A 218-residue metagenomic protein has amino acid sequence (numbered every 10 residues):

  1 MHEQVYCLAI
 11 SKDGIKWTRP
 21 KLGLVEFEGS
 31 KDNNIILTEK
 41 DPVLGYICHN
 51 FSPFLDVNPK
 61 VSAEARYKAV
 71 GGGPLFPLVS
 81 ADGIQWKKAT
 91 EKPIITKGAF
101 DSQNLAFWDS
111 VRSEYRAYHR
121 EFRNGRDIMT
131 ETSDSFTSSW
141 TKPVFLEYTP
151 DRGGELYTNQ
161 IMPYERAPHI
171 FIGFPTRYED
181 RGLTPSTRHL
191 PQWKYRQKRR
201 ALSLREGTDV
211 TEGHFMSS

Functional and structural regions predicted by a protein language model:
M1-Y157, P163-S218: Beta-rich carbohydrate-recognition and catalytic domains
